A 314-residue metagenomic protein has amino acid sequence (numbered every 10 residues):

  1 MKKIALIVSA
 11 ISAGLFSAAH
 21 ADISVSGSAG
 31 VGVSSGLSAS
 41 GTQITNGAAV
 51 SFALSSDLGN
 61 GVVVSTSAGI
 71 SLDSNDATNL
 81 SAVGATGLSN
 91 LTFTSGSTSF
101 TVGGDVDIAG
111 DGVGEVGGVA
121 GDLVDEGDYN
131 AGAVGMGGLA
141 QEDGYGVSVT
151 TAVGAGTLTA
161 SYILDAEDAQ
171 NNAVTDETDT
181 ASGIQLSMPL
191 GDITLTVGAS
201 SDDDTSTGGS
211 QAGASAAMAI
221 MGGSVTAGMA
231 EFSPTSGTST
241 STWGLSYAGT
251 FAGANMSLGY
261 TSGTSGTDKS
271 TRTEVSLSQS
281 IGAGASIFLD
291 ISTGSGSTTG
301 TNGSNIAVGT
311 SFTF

Functional and structural regions predicted by a protein language model:
M1-F314: Outer-membrane beta-barrel proteins
